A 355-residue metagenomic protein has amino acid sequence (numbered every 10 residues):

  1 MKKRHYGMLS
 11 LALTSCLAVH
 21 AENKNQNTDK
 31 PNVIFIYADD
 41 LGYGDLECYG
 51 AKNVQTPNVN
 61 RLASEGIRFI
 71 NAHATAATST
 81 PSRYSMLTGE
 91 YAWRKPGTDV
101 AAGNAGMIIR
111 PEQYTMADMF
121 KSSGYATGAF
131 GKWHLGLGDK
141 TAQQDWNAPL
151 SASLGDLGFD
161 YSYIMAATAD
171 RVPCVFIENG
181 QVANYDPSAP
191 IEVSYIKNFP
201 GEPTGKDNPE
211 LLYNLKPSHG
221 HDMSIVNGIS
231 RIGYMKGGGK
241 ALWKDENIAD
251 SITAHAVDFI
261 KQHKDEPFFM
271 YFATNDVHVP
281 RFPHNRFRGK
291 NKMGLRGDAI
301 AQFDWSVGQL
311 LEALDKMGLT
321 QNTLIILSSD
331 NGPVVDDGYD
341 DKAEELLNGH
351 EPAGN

Functional and structural regions predicted by a protein language model:
K2-M8, L13-S15, A21-N355: Formylglycine-dependent sulfatase
